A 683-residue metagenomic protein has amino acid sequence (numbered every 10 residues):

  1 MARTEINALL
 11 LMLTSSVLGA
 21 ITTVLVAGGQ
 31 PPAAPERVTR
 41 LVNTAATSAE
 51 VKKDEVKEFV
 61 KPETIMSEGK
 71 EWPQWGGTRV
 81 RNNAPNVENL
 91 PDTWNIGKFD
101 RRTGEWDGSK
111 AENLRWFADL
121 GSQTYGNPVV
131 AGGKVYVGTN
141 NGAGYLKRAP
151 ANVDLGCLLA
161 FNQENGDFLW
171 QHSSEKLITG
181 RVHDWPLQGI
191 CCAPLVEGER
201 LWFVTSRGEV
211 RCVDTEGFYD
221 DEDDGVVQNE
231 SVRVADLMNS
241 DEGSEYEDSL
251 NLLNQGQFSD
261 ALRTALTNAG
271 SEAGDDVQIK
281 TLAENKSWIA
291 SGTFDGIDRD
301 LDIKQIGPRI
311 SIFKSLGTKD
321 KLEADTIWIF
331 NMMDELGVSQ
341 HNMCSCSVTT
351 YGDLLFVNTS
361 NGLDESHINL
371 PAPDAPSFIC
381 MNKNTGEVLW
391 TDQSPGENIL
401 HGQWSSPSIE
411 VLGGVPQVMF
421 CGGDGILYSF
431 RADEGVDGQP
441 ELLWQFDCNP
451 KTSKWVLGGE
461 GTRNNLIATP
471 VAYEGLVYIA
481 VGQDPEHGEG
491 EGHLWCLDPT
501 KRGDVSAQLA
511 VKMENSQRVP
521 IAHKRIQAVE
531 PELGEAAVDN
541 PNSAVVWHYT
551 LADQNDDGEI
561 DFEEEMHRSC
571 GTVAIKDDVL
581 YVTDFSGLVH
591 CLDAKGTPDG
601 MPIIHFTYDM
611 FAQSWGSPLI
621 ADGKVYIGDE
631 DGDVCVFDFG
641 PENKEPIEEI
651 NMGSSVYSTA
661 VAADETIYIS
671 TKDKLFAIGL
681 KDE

Functional and structural regions predicted by a protein language model:
A2-E683: Noncatalytic, solvent-exposed loop/strand surfaces of beta-propeller-type extracellular/periplasmic domains
